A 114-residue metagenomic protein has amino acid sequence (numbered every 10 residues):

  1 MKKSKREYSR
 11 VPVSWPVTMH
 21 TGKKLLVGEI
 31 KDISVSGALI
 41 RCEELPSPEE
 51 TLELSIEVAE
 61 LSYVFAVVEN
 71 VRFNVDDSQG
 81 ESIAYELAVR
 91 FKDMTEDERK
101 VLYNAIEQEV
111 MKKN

Functional and structural regions predicted by a protein language model:
M1-V35, Y103-N114: N-terminal helix initiation/capping motif
S9-V11, E44-P48, E60-S62, E81-Y85: A generic structural micro-feature
P12, T21-L25, I56-V67: Short coil-to-beta-strand transition motifs
P16-P48, E53, E86-A88: Short strand-loop-strand
G22, V35, R72-Q79, E96: Short, conserved beta-turn/loop elements at beta-strand boundaries and strand-helix junctions
V27-I30, V64-N74: Short beta-strand-centered aromatic/proline hotspots
E53-I56, V75: Short catalytic/binding micro-motifs of nucleotide second-messenger systems
Q79-N114: C-terminal output/interaction extensions
